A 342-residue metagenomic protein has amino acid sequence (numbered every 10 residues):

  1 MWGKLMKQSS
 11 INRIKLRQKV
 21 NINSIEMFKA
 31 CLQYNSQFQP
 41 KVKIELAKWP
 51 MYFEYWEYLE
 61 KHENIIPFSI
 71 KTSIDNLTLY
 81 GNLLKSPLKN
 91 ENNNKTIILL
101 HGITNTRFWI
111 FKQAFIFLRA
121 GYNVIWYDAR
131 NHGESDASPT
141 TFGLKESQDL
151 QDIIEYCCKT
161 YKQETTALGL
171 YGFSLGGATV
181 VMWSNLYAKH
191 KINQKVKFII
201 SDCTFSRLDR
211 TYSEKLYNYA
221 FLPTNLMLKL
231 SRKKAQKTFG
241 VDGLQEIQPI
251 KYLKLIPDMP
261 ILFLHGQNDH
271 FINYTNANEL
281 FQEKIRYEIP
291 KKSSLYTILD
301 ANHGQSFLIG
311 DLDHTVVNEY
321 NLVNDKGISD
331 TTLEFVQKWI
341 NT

Functional and structural regions predicted by a protein language model:
M1-T72, N82: An N-terminal hydrophobic leader/cap segment in hydrolases
N94, G102-N105: Active-site glycine-rich loops that stabilize anionic/oxyanionic intermediates across multiple enzyme folds
T106, H132-T166: Catalytic nucleophile-loop/oxyanion-hole region of alpha/beta-hydrolase and closely related hydrolase-like folds
A114-D136: Conserved alpha/beta-hydrolase
N185-Q245: Hydrolase active-site cap/lid region
I256-P257, F263-H265, D269: Short beta-strand/loop motif that positions the catalytic acidic residue of the alpha/beta-hydrolase fold
H270-N276: Conserved alpha/beta-hydrolase "acid-adjacent" motif
N278, Q282, R286-T342: C-terminal catalytic histidine-bearing segment of alpha/beta-hydrolase fold enzymes
